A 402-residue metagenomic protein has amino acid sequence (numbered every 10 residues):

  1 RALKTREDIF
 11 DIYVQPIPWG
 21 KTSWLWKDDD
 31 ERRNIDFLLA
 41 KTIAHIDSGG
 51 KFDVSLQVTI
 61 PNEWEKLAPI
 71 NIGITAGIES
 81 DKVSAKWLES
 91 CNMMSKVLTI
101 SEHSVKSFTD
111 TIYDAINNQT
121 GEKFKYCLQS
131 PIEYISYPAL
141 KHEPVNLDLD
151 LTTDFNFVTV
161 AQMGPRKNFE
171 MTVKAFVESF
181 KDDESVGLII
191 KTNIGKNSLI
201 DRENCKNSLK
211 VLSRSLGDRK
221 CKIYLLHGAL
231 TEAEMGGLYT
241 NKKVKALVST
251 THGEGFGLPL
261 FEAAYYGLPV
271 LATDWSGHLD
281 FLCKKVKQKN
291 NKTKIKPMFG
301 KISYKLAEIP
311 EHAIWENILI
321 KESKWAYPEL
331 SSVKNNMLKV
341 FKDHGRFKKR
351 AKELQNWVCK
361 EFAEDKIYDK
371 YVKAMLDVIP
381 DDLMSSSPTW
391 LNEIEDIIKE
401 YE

Functional and structural regions predicted by a protein language model:
K21-T109, E234: Extended catalytic core of nucleotide-activated donor transferases of GT-like folds
S95-P144: Donor nucleotide-sugar binding/catalytic pocket of nucleotide-sugar-dependent glycosyltransferases
L149-K167, V173-F176, L188-I190: Conserved donor-binding/catalytic core segment of Leloir-type glycosyltransferases
I194, K305-E402: C-terminal amphipathic helix plus adjacent low-complexity, charged tail appended to glycosyltransferase catalytic
L199-T240, K245-A246, K294: Nucleotide-activated donor-binding/catalytic signature segment of Leloir-type glycosyltransferases, i.e., the conserved
K243-K245, G267-P269, D274: A short alpha->beta transition loop at the rim of the catalytic pocket in nucleotide-sugar-dependent
H252: Aromatic "clamp/platform" in nucleotide-sugar-dependent glycosyltransferases that forms part of the donor/acceptor
P269-A272, C283, K289-K301: Short hydrophobic beta-strand element within catalytic cores of glycosyltransferases and related nucleotide-activated
